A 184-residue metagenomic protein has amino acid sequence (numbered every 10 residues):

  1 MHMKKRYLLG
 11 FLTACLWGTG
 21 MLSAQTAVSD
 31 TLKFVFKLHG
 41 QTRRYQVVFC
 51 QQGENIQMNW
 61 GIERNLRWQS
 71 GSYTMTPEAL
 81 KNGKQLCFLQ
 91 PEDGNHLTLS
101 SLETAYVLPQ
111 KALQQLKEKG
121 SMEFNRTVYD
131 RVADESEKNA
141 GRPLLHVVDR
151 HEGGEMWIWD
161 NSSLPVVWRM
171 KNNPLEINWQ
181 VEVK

Functional and structural regions predicted by a protein language model:
H2-G10: Bacterial N-terminal signal peptides that target proteins for export
G10-T19: Bacterial N-terminal signal peptides
Q25-K184: Acidic, serine/threonine-rich low-complexity disordered tracts
